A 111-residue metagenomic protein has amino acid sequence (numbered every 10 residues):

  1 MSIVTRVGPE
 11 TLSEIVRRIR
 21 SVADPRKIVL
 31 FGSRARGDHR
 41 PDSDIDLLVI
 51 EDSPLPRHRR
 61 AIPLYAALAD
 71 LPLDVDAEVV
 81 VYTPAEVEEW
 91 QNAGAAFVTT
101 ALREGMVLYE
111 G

Functional and structural regions predicted by a protein language model:
M1-K27, R36-P41, E51-G111: Catalytic core of pol beta-like nucleotidyltransferases
S33: P-loop (Walker A) phosphate-binding loop of NTP-binding proteins
D46-I50: Short beta-strand->loop micro-motif that forms the acidic, two-metal-ion catalytic signature in nucleotide-processing
